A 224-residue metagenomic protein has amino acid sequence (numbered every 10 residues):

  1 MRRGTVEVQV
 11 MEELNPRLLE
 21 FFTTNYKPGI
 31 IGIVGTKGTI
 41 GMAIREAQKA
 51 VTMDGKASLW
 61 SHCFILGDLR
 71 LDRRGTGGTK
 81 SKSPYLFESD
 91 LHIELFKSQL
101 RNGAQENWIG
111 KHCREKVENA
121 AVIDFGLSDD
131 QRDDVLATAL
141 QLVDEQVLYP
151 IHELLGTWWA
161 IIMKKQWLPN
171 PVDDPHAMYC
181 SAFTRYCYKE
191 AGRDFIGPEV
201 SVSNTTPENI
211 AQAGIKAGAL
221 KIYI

Functional and structural regions predicted by a protein language model:
M1-I224: Cysteine-nucleophile amide-bond enzymes
